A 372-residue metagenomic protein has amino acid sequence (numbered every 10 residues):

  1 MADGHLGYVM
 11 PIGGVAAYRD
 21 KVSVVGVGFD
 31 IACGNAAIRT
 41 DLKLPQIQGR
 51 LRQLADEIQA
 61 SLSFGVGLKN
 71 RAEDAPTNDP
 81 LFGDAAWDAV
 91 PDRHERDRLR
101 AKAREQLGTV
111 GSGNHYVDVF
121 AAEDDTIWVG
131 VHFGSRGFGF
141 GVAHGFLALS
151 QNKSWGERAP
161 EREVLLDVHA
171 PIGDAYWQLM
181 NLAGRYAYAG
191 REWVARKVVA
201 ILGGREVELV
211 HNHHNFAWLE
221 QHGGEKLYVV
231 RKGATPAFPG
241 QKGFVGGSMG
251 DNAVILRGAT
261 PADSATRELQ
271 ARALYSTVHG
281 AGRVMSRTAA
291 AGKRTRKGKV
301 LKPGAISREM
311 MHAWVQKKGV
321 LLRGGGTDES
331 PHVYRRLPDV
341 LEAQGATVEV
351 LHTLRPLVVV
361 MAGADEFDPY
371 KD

Functional and structural regions predicted by a protein language model:
Y8-I12, A16, D20-V24, I47-V66 (+1 more regions): Domain-length cofactor-binding catalytic modules of enzymes
D20-D41: N-terminal cap/recognition module
D30, D41-L42, L51, E161: Solvent-exposed, well-ordered amphipathic alpha-helical segments that flank/support binding or catalytic loops
A72-G83: Acidic, glycine-rich loop-and-strand cores that form catalytic or ligand-binding grooves in diverse globular domains
